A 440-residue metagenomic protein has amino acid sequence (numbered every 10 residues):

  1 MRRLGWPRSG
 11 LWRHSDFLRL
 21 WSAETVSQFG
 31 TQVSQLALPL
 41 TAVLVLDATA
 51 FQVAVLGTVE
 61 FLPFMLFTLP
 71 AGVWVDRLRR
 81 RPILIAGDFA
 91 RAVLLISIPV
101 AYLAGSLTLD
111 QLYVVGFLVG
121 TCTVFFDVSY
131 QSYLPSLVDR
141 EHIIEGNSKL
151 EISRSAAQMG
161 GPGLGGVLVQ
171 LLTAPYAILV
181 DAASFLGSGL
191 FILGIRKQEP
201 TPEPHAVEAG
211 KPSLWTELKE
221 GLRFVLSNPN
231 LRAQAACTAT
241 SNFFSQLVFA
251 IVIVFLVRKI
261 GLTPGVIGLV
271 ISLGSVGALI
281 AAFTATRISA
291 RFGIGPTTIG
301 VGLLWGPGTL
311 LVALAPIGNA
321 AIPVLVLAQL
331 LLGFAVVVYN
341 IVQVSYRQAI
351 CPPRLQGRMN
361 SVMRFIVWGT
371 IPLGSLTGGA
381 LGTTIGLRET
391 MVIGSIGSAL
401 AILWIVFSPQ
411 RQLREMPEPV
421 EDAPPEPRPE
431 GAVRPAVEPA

Functional and structural regions predicted by a protein language model:
M1-P439: Alpha-helical transmembrane-bundle signature of multi-pass membrane transport and export proteins
